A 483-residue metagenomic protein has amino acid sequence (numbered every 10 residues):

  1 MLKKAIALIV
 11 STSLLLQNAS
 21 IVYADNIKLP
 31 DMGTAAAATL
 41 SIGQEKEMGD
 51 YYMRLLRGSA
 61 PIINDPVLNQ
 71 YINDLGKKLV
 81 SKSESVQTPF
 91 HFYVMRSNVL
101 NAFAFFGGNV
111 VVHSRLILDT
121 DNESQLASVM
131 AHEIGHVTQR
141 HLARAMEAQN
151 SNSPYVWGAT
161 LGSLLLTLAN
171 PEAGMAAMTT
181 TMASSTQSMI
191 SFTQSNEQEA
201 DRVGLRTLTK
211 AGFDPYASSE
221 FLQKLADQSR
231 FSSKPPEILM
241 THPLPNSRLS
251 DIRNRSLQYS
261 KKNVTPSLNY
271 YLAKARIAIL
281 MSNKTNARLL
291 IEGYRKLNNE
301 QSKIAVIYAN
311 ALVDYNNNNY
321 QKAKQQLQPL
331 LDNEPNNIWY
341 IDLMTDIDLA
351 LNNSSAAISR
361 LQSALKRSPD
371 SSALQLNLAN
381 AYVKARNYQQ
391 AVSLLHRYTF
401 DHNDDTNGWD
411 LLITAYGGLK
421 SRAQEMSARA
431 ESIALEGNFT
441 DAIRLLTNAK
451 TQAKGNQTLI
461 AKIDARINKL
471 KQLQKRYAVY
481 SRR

Functional and structural regions predicted by a protein language model:
L2-F103, Q228-R230, R288, Q328-L331 (+5 more regions): Hydrophobic or amphipathic, alpha-helical segments that drive membrane association/targeting
A24, M32-T39, I62, Q70 (+5 more regions): Extracytoplasmic and endomembrane cell-envelope/extracellular-matrix remodeling and assembly machinery
Y52, M130-Q139, V203: Active-site His/Glu-centered metal-binding helix of metallohydrolases
V110, D119, V137, Y259 (+6 more regions): TPR/TPR-like alpha-solenoid repeats
V111-S128, F192-S195: Short pre-active-site segment immediately N-terminal to the catalytic Zn-binding motif
S124, I134-S151, A169: Catalytic Zn2+-binding segment of zinc metalloproteases
P154-E172, A176-S188: Membrane-active amphipathic alpha-helices enriched in small hydrophobic residues
